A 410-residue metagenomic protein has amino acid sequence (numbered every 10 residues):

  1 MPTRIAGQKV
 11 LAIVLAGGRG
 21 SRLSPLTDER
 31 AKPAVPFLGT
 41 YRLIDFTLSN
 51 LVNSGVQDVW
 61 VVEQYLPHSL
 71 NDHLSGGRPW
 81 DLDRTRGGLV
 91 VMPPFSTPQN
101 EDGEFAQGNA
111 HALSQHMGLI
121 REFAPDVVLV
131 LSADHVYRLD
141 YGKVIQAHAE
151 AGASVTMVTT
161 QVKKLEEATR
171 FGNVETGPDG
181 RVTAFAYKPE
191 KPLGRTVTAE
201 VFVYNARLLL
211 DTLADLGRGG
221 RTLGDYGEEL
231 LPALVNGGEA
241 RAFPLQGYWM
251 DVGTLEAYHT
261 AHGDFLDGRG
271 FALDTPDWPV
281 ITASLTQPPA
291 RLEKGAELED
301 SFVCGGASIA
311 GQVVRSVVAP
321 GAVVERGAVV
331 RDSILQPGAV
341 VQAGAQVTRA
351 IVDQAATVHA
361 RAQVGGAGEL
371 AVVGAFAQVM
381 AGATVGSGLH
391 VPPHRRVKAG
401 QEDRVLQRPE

Functional and structural regions predicted by a protein language model:
M1-F265, E369: Unchanged
M1-L11, A206-L208, A214-E410: Left-handed beta-helix
